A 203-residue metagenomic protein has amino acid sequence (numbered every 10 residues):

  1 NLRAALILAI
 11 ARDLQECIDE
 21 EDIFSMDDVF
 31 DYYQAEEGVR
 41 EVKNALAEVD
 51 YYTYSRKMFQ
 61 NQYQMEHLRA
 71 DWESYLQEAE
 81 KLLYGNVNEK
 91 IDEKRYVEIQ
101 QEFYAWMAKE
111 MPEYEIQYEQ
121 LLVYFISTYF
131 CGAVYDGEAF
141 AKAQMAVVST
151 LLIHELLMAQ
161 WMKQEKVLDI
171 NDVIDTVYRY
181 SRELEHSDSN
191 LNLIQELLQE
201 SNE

Functional and structural regions predicted by a protein language model:
L2-E203: Hydrophobic, aromatic-lined core segments that form the binding pocket/scaffold for planar heteroaromatic ligands
